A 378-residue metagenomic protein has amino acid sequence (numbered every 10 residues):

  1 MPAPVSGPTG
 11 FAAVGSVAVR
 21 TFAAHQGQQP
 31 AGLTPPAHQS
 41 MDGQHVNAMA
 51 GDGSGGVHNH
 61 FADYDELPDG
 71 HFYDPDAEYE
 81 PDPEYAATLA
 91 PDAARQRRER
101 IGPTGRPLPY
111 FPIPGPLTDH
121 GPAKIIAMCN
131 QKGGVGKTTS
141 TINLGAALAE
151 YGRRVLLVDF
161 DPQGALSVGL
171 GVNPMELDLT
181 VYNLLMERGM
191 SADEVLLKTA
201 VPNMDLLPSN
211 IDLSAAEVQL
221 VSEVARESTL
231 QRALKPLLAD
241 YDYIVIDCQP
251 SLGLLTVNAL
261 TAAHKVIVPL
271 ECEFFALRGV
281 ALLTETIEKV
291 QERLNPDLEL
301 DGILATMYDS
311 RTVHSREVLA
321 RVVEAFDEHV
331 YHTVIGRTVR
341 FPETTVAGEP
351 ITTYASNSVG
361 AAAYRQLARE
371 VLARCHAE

Functional and structural regions predicted by a protein language model:
M1-E378: P-loop NTP-binding core
